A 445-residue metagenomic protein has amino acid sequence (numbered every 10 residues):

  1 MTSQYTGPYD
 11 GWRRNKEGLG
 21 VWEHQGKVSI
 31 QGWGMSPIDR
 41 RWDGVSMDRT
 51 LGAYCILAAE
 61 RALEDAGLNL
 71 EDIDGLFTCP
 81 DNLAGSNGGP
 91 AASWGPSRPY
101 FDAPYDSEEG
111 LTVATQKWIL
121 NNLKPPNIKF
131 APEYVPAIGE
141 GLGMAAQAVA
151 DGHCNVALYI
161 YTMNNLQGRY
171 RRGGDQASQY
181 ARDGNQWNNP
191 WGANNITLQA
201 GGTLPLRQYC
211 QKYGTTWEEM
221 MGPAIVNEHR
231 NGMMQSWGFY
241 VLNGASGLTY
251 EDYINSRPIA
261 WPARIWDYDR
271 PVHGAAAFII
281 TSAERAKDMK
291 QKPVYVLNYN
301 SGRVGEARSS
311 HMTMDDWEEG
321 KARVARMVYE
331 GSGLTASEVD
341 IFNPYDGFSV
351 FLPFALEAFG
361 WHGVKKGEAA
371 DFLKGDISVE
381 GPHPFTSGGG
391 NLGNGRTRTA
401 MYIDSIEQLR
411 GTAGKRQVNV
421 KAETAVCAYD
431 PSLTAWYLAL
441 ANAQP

Functional and structural regions predicted by a protein language model:
T2-L51, R61, P190, K212 (+6 more regions): Condensing-enzyme catalytic core mediating Claisen C-C bond formation in acyl metabolism
T2-P136, G141-M144, A148, P205 (+7 more regions): Conserved active-site "lid/cap" helical segment
W42-D43, G88-P90, G168-G174, M233-W237 (+4 more regions): Short acidic, glycine/serine/threonine-rich loops at helix termini
S46, A84-V156, N164-G201, G244-Y268 (+3 more regions): Conserved catalytic cysteine-centered active-site region of acyl-thioester-dependent Claisen-condensing enzymes
I73, D151-A157, V339, A422: Short, high-confidence coil segments that cap the C-terminus of an alpha-helix and link into the following beta-strand
L76, Y299-G302, D340-S349, G390-N391: A short beta-alpha structural unit
L83-S93, R308-T313, D346-A369, L433-A439: Short glycine/threonine-rich loop-to-helix capping motif typified by GTGT followed within a few residues by an Asp-Pro
P132-M163, Q199-W237, F278-E284, G393-G414: Active-site-proximal alpha-helical scaffold in enzymes
